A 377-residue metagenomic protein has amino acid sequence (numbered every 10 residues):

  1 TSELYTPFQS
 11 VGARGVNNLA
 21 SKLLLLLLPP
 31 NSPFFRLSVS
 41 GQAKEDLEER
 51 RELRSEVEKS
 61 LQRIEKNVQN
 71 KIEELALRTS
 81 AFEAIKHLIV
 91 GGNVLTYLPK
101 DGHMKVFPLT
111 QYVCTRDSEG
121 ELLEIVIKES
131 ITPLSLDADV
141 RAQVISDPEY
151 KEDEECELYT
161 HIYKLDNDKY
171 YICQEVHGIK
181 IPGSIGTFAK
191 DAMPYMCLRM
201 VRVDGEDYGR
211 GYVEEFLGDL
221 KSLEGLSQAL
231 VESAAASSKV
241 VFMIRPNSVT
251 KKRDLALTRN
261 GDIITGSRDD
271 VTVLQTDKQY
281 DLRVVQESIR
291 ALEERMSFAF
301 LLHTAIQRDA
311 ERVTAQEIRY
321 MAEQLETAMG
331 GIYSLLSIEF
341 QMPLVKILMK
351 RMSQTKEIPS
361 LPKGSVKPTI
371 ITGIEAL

Functional and structural regions predicted by a protein language model:
T1-I145: Extended, helix-rich architectural segments
T1-L23, S60, N67-L77, Y212-A234 (+4 more regions): Short, charge-rich amphipathic segments
S2-Y5, A13, V39-R50, K59-K66 (+13 more regions): A generic structural signal for ordered alpha-helices
F8-V11, L37, H87-L88, R116 (+6 more regions): Compositionally biased, low-complexity repeat tracts
R14-N17, A43, V94, L122 (+8 more regions): Compositionally biased, intrinsically disordered low-complexity regions
L23-A43, L47-E58, I244-L377: Long amphipathic alpha-helical segments
K59-L77, K86-V90, V94, Y150 (+8 more regions): A broad, structural surface signal
L98-R259: Structured, contiguous alpha/beta core segments that scaffold functional sites
